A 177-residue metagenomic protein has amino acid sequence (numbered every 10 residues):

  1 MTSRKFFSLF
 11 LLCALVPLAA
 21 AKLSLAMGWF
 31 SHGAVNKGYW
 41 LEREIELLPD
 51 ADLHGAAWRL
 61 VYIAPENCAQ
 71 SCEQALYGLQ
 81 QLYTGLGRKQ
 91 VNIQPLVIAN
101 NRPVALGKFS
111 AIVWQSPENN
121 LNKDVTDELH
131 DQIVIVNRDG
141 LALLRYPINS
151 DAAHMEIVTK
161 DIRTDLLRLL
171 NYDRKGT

Functional and structural regions predicted by a protein language model:
R4-A26: Hydrophobic membrane-insertion alpha-helices, especially the h-region of bacterial N-terminal signal peptides
V35-L53: Short extracytoplasmic/periplasmic juxtamembrane "stem" segments immediately C-terminal to an N-terminal membrane anchor
L53-S71, L79: Short active-site neighborhood of thiol/selenol oxidoreductases, capturing the structured segment around
E66-S71, P103-V104, S150-D151: Short acidic, S/G/P-rich loop/turn micro-motifs used as interaction or catalytic elements
L76-V97: Conserved helix-turn-beta segment immediately C-terminal to the redox Cys motif in thioredoxin-like folds
L79, D131-I148: A short, hydrophobic beta-strand/beta-hairpin element that forms part of a small beta-sheet core
Q94-L96, P103-D139: Short, internal strand/loop/helix patches that form the active-site neighborhood or redox-interaction surface
L143-T177: Thiol-/selenol-based redox modules, centered on thioredoxin-like and closely related oxidoreductase domains
